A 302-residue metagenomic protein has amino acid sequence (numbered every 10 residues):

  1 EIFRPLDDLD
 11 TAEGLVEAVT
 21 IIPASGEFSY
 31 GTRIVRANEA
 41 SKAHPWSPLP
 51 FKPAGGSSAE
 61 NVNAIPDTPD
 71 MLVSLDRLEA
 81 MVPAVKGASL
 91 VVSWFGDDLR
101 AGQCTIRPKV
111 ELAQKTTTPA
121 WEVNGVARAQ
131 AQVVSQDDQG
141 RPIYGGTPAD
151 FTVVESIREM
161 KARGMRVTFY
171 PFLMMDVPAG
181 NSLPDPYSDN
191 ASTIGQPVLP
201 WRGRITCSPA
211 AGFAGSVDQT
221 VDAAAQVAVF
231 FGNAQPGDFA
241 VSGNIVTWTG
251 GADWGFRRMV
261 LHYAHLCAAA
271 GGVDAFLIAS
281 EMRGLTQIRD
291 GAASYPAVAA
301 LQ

Functional and structural regions predicted by a protein language model:
E1-F3, V16, W46-K52, W121-S135 (+1 more regions): Extracytoplasmic/secretory-pathway proteins
E1-W46, P53, S57-S58: Polar, S/T/G-rich
I21-P23, L90-V92, F169-L173, I278-M282: A cross-domain feature marking catalytic cores of carbohydrate-active enzymes and several ubiquitous metabolic/repair
F28-G31, D98-A101, P178-G180, G284-I288: Short acidic/His/Gly/Ser-rich catalytic and metal-binding motifs that mark active-site loops of diverse hydrolases
N63-M81, K115-R163, W254-M259: Aromatic- and glycine-enriched glycan-recognition loops and surfaces that form the carbohydrate-binding subsites
I65-P66, D70-G96, T168-Y170, L266-A275: Catalytic domains of carbohydrate-active enzymes, especially glycoside hydrolases
S89-G145, M175-D185: Aromatic-lined carbohydrate-binding/catalytic grooves of carbohydrate-active enzymes
F151, A179-Q302: Active-site cleft segment of glycoside hydrolase catalytic domains centered on the general acid/base Glu
